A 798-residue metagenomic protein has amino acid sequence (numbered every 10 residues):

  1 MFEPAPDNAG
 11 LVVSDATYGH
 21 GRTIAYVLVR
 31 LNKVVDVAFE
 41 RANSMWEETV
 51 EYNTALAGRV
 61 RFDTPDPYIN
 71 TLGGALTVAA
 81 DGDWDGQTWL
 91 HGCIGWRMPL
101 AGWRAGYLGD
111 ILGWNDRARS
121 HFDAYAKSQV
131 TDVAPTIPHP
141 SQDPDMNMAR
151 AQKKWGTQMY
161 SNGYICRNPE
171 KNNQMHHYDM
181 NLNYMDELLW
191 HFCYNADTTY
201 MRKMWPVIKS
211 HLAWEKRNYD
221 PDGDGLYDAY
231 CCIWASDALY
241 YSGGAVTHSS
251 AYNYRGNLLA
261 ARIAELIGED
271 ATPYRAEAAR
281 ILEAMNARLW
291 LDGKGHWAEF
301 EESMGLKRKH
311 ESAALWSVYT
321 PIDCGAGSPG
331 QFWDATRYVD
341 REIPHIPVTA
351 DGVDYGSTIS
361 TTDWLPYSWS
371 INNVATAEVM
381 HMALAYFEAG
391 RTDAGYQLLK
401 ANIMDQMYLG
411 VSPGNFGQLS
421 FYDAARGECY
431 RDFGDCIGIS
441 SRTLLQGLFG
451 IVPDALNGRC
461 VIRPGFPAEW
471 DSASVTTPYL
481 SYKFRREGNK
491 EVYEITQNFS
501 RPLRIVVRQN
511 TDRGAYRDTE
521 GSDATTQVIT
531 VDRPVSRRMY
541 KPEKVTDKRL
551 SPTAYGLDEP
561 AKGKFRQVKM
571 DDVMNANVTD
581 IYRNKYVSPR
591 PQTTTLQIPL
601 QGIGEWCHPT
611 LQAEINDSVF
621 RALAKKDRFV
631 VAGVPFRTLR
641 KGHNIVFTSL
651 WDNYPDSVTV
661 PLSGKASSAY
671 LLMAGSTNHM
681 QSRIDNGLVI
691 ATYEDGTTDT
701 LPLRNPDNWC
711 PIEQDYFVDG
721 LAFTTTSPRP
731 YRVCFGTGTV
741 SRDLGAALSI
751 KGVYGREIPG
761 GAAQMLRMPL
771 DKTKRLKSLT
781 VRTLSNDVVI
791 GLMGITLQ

Functional and structural regions predicted by a protein language model:
M1-W96, K127-D132, W190-C193, T198-R202 (+4 more regions): Acidic/polar, glycine-enriched structural segments that form the non-catalytic walls/loops of the carbohydrate-binding
N8, V12, A16, T23 (+7 more regions): Substrate-binding groove/exosite segments of carbohydrate-active enzymes
V29-L31, Y386, L448, G675 (+1 more regions): Short beta-strand segments enriched in hydrophobic/aromatic residues within well-folded beta-rich domains
D83-W84, A151-Q174, A229-V246, L419-G427: Acidic/His metal-coordination segments adjacent to aromatic residues that form catalytic metal sites in metalloenzymes
M98-V130, R202, P206-A213, Y240 (+4 more regions): Active-site core of glycosidic bond-cleaving carbohydrate-active enzymes
G223-Y227: Acidic, glycine-anchored loop motifs typical of Ca2+
H381, A385-S551: Non-catalytic C-terminal accessory modules of carbohydrate-active enzymes
K544-Q798: N-terminal/edge-of-domain interface segments
